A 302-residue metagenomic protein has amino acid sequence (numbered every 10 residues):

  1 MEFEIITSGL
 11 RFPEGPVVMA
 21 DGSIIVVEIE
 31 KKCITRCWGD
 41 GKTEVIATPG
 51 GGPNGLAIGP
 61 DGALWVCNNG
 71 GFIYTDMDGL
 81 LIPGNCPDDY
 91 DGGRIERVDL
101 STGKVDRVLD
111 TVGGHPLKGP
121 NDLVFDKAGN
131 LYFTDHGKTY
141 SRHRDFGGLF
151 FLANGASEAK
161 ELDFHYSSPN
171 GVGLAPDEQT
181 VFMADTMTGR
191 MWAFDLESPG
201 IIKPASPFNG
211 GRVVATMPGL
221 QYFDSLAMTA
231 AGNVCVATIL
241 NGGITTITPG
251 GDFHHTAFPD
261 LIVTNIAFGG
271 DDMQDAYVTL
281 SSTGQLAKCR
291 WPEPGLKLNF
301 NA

Functional and structural regions predicted by a protein language model:
M1-A302: Sequence-structural signature of mature extracellular/luminal beta-sheet repeat domains, prominently beta-propellers
